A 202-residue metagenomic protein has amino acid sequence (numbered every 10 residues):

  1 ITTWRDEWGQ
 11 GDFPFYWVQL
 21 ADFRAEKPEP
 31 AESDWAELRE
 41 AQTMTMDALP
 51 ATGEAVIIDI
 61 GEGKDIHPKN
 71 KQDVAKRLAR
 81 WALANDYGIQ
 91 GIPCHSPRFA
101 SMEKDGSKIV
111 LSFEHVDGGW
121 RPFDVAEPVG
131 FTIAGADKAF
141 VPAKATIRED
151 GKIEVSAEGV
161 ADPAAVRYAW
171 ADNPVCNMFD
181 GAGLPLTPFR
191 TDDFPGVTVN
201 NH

Functional and structural regions predicted by a protein language model:
I1-T3, S33-T43: Alpha-helical scaffolding within the catalytic cores of extracellular/periplasmic polymer-degrading hydrolases
G9-Y16, A48-E54: Loop/turn elements at helix/coil->beta-strand transitions in domains of secreted/extracellular proteins
Q10-A31: Active-site segments of SGNH/GDSL-like serine hydrolases that catalyze O-acetyl group transfer/hydrolysis on lipids
Y16-L20, A55-I57, E114, A169: Generic beta-strand/beta-sheet core signal
D22-K27, G61-D65, G118-W120, P174-C176: Flexible loop/turn segments at secondary-structure boundaries
K27-A31, I57, H67, M178-F179: Short, solvent-exposed loop/turn and secondary-structure capping segments
L38-G130: Catalytic cores of secreted or luminal carbohydrate-active enzymes
D117-H202: C-terminal beta-sandwich/jelly-roll accessory domains of carbohydrate-active enzymes
